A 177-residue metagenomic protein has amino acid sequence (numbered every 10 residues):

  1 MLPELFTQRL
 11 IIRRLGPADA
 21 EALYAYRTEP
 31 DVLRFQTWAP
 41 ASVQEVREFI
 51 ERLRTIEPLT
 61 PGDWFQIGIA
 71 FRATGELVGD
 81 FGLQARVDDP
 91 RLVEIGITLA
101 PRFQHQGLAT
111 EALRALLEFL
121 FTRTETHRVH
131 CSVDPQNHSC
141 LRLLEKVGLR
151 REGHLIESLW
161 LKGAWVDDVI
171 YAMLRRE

Functional and structural regions predicted by a protein language model:
M1-R34, E51, Q66-E177: Acyl-donor (CoA/ACP) binding surface of acyl/acetyltransferases
A39-D63, G68: Active-site rim helix/loop that mediates acceptor-substrate recognition in acyltransferases
